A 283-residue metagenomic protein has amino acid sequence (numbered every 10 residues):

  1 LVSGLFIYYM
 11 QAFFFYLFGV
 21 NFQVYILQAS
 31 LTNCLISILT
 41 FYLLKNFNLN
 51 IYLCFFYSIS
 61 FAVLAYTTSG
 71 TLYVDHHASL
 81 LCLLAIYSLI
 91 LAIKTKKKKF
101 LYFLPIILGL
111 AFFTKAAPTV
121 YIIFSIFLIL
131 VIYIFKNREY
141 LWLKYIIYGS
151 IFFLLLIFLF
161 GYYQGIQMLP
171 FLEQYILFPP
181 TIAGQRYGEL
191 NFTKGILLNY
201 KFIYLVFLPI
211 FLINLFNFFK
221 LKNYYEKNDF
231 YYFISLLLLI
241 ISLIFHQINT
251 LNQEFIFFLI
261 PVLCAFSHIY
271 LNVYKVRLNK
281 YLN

Functional and structural regions predicted by a protein language model:
L1-F13, V20-Q23: Extracytoplasmic catalytic/substrate-binding loops of multi-pass membrane glycan-assembly enzymes
L35-V63, L80, K96-K99: Transmembrane-helix signature of polytopic, membrane-embedded enzymes that assemble or transfer cell-envelope glycans
L39-Y42, A78-T95, F100, I106-G109 (+2 more regions): Specific aromatic-rich, kink-prone transmembrane helix
K45-N48, A85-L101, A111, E139 (+2 more regions): Membrane-interface transmembrane helices that cradle and orient dolichyl/undecaprenyl
A62, F100-P118, I122-F127, L238-I248: Membrane-interface alpha helices of multi-pass inner-membrane proteins
S69-A78: Short acidic/glycine- and proline-prone juxtamembrane loop motifs at membrane-interface regions of multi-pass membrane
Y121-F153, A265, Y270-R277: Perimembrane helix-loop-helix junctions
L143-R186: Membrane-lumen/periplasm interface segments of specific transmembrane helices in polyprenyl phosphate-linked
